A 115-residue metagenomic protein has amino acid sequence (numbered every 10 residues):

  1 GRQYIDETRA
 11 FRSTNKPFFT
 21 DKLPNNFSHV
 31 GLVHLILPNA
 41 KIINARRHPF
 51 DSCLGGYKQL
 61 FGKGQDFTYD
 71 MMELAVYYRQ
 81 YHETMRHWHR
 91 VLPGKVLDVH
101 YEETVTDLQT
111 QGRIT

Functional and structural regions predicted by a protein language model:
G1-R2: Conserved nucleotide-cofactor-binding alpha/beta core module
I5, A10-I114: PAPS-dependent sulfotransferase catalytic domain
